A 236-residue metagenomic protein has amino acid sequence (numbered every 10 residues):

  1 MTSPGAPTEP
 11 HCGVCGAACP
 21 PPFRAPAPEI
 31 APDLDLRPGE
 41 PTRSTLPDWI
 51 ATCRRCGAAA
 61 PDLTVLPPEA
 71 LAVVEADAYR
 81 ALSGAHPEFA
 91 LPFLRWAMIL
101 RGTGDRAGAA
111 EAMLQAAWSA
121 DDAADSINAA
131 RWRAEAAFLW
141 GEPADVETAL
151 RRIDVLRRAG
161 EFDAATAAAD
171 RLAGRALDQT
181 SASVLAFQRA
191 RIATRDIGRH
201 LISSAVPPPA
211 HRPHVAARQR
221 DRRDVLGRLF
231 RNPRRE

Functional and structural regions predicted by a protein language model:
M1-E75: N-terminal cysteine/histidine-rich coordination modules
D48-A51, E111-A112, E147-T148: Short, well-structured alpha-helical interface segments that form or flank functional binding sites
L63-P143: Extended interfacial segments that mediate partner engagement and assembly in macromolecular machines
D77-W96, Q179-A182, H211-G227, E236: Short, intrinsically disordered terminal segments enriched in charged and Pro/Gly residues
A123-D125, L156-A167, F187-L226, N232-E236: Alpha-helical linker/edge segments of TPR/alpha-solenoid repeat scaffolds and analogous pre-/post-domain helices
W140-A149, G174-R189, P213-R220: Boundary/linker segments of alpha-helical solenoid repeat arrays
E161-Q179: TPR/TPR-like (Sel1-like) alpha-helical repeat modules
